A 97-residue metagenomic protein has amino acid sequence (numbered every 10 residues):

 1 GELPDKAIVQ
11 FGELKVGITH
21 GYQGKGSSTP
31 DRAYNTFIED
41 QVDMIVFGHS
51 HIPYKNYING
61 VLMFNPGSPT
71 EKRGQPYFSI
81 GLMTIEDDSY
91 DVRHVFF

Functional and structural regions predicted by a protein language model:
G1, G24-S28, I45-Y57, E71-G74: Active-site environment of divalent metal-dependent phosphoester hydrolases
G1-D31, N35: Helix-adjacent hinge/juxtasegments
D5, H51-P53, S79-I80: Short small/polar-residue motifs
I8-G12, Y34-N35, D40-V42, F64-F97: Binuclear metal-dependent phosphoesterase catalytic core
K15-G17, D43-M44, K55, L82: Generic alpha-helical hydrophobic packing signal
G17-H20, D43-H49, F64-P66: Active-site neighborhood of phospho(di)ester-bond hydrolases with catalytic His/Asp-centered motifs
G60-V61: A short helix->loop->beta-strand "cap" motif at the edges of active sites that frequently abuts
